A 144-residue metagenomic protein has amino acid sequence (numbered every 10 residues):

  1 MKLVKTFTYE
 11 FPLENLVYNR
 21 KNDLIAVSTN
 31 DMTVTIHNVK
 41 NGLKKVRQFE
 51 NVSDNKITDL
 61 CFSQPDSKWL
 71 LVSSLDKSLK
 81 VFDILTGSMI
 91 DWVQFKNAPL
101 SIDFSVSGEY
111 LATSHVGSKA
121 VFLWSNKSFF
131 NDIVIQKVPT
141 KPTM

Functional and structural regions predicted by a protein language model:
M1, V34-V39, L79-I84, I102 (+2 more regions): WD40-repeat beta-propellers
K2-F7, K44-E50, S88-W92: A short beta-strand motif characteristic of beta-propeller blades
F11-Y18, D54-S63, A98-F104: Canonical WD40 repeat/beta-propeller blade segments in eukaryotic WD-repeat proteins
N22, D66-S67, G108: Conserved loop/turn motif of beta-propeller repeat scaffolds
T29-N30, S74, H115-V116: Structural signature of WD-repeat beta-propellers
K56-F62, K68-W69, K77, I84 (+1 more regions): Extended, charged alpha-helical interaction scaffolds
M89-W92, K96-S101, S105-M144: Terminal intrinsically disordered, low-complexity extensions flanking WD-repeat/beta-propeller proteins
